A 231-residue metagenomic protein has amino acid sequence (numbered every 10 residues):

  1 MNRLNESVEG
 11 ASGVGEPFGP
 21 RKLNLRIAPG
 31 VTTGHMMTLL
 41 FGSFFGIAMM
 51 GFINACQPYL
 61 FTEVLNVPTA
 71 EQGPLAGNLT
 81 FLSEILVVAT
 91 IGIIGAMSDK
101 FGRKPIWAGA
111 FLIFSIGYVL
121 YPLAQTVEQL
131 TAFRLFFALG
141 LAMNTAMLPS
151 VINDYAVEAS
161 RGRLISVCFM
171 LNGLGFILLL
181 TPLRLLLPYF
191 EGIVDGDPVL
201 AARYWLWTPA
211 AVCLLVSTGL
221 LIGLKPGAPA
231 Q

Functional and structural regions predicted by a protein language model:
N24-V64: Pair of pore-lining "gating" transmembrane helices in MFS-fold secondary transporters
G77-G95: Central cavity-lining transmembrane alpha-helices of secondary-active solute carriers, predominantly the Major
G102, L123-E128: Helix-breaking motifs and short loop linkers at transmembrane-helix boundaries and internal kinks in secondary membrane
K104-W107: Primarily marks hydrophobic transmembrane alpha-helices of the MFS/SLC 12-helix fold
L112-Q125: C-terminal ends and interior cores of transmembrane alpha-helices in multi-pass membrane transporters/permeases
F136-L148: Core transmembrane helices of Major Facilitator Superfamily
I165-P188, C213: Glycine-rich segments within core transmembrane alpha-helices of 12-TM secondary carriers
V199-I222: Symmetry-related core transmembrane helices of the 12-TM Major Facilitator Superfamily/SLC fold
